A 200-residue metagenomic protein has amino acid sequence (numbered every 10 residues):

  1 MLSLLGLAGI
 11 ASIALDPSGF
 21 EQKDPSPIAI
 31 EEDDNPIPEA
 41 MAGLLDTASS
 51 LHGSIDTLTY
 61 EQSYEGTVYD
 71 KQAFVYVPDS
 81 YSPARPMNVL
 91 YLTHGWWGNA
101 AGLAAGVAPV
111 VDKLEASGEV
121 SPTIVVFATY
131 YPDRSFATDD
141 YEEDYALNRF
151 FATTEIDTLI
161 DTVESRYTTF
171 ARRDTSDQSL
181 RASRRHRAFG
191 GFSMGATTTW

Functional and structural regions predicted by a protein language model:
M1-S3: N-terminal Sec-pathway targeting helices
L5-W200: Non-catalytic cap/lid and distal C-terminal segments of serine-dependent acyl enzymes
